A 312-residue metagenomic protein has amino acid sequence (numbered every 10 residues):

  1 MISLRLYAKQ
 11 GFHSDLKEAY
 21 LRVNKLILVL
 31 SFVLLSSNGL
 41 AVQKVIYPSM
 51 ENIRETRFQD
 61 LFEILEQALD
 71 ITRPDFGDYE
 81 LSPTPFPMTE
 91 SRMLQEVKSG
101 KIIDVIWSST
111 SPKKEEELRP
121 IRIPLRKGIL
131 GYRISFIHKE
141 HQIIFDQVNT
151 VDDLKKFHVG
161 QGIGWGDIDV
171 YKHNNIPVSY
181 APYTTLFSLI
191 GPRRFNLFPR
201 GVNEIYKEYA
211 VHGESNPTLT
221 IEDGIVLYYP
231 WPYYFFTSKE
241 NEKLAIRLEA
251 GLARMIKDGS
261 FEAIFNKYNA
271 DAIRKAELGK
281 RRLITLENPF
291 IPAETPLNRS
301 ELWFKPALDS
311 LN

Functional and structural regions predicted by a protein language model:
S36-S37: N-terminal signal peptide c-region/cleavage motif recognized by signal peptidases
V42-E117, L248: Extracytoplasmic small-molecule ligand-binding "clamshell" domains of the periplasmic binding protein/Venus flytrap
Q43-F58, Q147-G164, N196-L197: Short loop->beta-strand "edge-of-pocket" segments that line small-molecule binding or catalytic clefts across diverse
S49-E51, F58, G128-I134, H138 (+3 more regions): Periplasmic-binding protein-like
L65-E80, Q147-D153, G162-T184, Y209-N216: Ligand-binding cleft/hinge of the Venus flytrap
T84-I103, H173-N174, T184-N203: Short helices/loops that flank or line small-molecule/ion binding pockets
V105-E117, F198-T218: A ligand-binding cleft/hinge motif common to bilobed small-molecule-binding domains
P124-D169: A conserved helix-loop-strand patch within extracytoplasmic ligand-binding domains of the periplasmic binding
